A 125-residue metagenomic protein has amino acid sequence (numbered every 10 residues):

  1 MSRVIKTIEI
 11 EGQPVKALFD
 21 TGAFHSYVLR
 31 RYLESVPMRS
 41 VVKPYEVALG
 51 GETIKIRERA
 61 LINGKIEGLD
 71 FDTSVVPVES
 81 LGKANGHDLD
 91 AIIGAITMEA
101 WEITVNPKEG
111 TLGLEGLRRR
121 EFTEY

Functional and structural regions predicted by a protein language model:
M1-Y125: Pepsin/retropepsin-fold aspartyl endopeptidases
